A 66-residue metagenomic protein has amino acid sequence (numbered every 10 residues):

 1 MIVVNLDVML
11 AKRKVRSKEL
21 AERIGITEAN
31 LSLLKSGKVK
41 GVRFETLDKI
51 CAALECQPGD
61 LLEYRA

Functional and structural regions predicted by a protein language model:
M1-R16: A short, Lys/Arg-rich alpha-helix, primarily the initiator
V8, L33, K40, L62-A66: Short, charged recognition helix plus adjacent turn of helix-turn-helix-like nucleic-acid-binding domains
L10, A21, C51: The alpha-helix within a helix-turn-helix
K12, V39-V42, A53: Helix-turn-helix/winged-helix DNA-binding modules
V15-L33: Short alpha-helical DNA-recognition segment
K18, K35-K40, K49: A general lysine-centric signal
E45-D60: DNA major-groove recognition helix of helix-turn-helix/homeodomain DNA-binding modules
